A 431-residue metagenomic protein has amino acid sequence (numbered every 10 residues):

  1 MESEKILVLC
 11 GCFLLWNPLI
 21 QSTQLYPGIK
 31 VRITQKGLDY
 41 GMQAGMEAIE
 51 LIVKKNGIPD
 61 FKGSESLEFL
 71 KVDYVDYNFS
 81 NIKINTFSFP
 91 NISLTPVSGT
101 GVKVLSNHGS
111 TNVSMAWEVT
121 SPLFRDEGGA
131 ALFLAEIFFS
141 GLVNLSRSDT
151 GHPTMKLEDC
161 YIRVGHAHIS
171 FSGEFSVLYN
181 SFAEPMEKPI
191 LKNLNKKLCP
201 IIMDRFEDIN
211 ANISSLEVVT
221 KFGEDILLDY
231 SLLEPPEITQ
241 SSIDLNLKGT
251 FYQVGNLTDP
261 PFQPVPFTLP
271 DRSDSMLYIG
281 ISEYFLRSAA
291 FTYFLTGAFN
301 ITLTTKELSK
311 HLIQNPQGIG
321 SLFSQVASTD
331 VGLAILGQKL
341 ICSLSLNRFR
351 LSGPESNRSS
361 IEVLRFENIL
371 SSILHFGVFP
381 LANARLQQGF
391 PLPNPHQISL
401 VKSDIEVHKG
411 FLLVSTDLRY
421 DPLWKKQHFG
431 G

Functional and structural regions predicted by a protein language model:
E2-N112, G165-G431: Extended, low-charge, aliphatic-rich alpha-helical segments
F87-T95, K103, T111-E118, A130-S170: Well-ordered mid-protein domain cores that form the structural environment of catalytic cofactors
A116, P122-R125, T150-P153, F206-E207 (+1 more regions): Short, solvent-exposed secondary-structure capping/transition elements
T120, R125, V143, T150-G151 (+2 more regions): Hydrophobic alpha-helical segments, principally membrane-spanning helices and signal/leader peptides
F124-S140, G318-T329: Amphipathic hydrophobic-ligand
